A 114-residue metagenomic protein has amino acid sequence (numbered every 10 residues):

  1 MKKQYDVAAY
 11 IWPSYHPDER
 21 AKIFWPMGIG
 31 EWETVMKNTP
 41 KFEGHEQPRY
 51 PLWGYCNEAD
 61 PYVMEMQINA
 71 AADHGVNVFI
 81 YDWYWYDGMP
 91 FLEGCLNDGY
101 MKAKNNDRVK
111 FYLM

Functional and structural regions predicted by a protein language model:
M1-M114: Glycan-processing catalytic domains of CAZymes
